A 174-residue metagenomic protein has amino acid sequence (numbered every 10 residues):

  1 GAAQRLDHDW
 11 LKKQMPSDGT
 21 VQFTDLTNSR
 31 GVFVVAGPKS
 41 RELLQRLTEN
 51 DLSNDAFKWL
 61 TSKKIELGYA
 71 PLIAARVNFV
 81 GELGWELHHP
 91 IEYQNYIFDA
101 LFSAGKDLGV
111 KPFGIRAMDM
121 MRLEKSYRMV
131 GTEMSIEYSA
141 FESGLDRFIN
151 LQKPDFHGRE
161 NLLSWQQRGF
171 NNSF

Functional and structural regions predicted by a protein language model:
G1-F174: Conserved, structured C-terminal
